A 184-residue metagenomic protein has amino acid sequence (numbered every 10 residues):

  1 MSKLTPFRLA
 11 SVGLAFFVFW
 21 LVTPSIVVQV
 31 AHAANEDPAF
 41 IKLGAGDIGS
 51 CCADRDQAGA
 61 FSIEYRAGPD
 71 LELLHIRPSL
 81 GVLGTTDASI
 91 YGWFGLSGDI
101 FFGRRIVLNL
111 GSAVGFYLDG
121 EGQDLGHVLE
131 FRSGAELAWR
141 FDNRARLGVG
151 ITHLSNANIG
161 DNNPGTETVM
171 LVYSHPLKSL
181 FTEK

Functional and structural regions predicted by a protein language model:
M1-E36, L180-K184: Cleavable N-terminal export/targeting peptides
V30-A67, S179-E183: Outer-membrane beta-barrel initiation region
A39, G59-I63, I76, I90-L96 (+2 more regions): Hydrophobic, lipid-facing positions within transmembrane beta-strands of outer-membrane proteins
A39-I41, D70-I76, R104-L108, N143-V149 (+1 more regions): Repeated loop/turn-to-beta-strand initiation elements of outer-membrane beta-barrel proteins
I41-D47, P78-G84, G98, L110-F116 (+1 more regions): Transmembrane beta-barrel strands of outer-membrane/channel proteins
I48-G59, V82-W93, E121-V128, N158-T166: Solvent-exposed loop/turn segments connecting transmembrane beta-strands in outer-membrane beta-barrel proteins
F61, P164-K184: Outer-membrane beta-barrel "beta-signal"
Y65-P69, G98-I100, W139, H153 (+1 more regions): Residue-level signature of outer-membrane beta-barrel architecture
